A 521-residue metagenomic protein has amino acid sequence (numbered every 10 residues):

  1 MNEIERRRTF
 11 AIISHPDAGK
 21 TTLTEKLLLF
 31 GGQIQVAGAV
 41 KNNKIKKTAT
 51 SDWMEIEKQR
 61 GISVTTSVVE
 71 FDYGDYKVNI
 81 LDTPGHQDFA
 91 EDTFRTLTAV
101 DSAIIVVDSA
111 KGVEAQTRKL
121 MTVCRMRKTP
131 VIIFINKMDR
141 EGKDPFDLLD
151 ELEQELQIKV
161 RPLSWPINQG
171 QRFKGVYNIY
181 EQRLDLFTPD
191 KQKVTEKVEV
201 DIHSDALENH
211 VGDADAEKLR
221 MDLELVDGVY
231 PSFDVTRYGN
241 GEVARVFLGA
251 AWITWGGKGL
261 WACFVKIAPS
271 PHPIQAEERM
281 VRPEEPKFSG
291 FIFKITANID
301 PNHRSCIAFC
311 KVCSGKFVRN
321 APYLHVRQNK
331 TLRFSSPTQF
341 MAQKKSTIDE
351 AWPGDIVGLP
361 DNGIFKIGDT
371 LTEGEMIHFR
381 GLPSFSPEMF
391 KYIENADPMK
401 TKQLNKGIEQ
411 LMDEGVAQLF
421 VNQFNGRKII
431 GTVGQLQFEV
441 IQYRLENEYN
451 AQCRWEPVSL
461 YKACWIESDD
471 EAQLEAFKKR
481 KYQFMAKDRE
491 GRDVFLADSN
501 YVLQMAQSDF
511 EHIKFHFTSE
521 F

Functional and structural regions predicted by a protein language model:
M1-F521: Structural and coupling elements of P-loop NTPases
